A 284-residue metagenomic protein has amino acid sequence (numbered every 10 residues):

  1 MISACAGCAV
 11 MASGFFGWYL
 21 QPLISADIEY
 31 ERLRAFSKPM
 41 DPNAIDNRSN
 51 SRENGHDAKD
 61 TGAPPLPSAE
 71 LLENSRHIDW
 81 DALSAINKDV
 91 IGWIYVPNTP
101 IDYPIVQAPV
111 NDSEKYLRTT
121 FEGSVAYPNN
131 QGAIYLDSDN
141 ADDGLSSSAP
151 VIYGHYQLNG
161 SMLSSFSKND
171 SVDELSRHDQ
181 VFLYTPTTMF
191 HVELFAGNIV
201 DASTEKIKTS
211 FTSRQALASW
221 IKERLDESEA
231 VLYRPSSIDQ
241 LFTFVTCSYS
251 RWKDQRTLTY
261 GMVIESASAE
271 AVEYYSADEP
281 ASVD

Functional and structural regions predicted by a protein language model:
M1-G7: N-terminal Sec-pathway targeting helices
A9-D284: Solvent-exposed, non-transmembrane regions of membrane-associated and secreted proteins
